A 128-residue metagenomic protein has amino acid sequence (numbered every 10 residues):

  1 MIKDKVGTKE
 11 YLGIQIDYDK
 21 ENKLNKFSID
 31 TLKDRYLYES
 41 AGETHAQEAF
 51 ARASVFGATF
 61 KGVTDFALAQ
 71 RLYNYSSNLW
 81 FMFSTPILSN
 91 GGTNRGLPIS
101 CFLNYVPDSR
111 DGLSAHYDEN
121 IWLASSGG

Functional and structural regions predicted by a protein language model:
M1-G128: Extended catalytic cores of very large enzyme megasubunits
